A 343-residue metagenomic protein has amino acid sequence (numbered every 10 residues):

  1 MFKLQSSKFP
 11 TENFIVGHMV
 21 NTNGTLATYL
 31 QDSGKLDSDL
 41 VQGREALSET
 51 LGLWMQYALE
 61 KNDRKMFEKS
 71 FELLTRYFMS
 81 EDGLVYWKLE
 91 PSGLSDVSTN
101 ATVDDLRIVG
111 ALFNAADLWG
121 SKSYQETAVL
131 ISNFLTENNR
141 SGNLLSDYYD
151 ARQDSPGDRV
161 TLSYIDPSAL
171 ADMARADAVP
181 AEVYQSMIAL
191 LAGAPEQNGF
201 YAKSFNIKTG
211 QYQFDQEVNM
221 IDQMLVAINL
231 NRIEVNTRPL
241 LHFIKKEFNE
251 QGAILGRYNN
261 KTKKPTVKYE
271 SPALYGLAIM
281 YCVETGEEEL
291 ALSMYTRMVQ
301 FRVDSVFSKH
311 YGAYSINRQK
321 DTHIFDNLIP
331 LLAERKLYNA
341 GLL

Functional and structural regions predicted by a protein language model:
M1-P10, M66, L118, S123: Non-catalytic accessory regions flanking glycosidase/transglycosidase catalytic cores in CAZymes
K3, S7, M19-V20, G24-A46 (+4 more regions): CBM-like carbohydrate-recognition segments
L4-P10, V41-S48, T127-Y275, E288 (+1 more regions): Extended ligand-binding clefts on enzyme/binding-domain cores
I15, K61, L73-Y77, E81 (+10 more regions): Alpha-helical solenoid scaffolds that mediate protein-protein interactions, centered on TPR/SEL1-like repeats but also
A27-L30, D82-D117, N139-A176: The feature captures the catalytic groove of carbohydrate-active enzymes
D39-K122: Post-signal peptide N-terminal segment of secreted/secretory-pathway proteins
T50-R64, L106-S121, I165-A178, M224-V235 (+2 more regions): Well-ordered alpha-helical scaffold segments within catalytic/enzyme domains
F71, L112, Q125-A128, S132 (+4 more regions): Inward-facing hydrophobic residues that define packing positions of alpha-helical scaffold repeats
